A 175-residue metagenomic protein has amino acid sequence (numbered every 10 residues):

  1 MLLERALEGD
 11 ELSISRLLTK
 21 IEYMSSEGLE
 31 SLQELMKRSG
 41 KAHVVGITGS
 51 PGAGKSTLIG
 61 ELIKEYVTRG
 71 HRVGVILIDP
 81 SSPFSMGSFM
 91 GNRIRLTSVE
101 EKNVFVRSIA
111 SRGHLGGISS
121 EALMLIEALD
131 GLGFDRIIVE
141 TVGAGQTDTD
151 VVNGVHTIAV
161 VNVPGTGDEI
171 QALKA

Functional and structural regions predicted by a protein language model:
M1-V45, A53, L62-T147, G154-E169: Nucleotide-state-sensitive switch-loop elements of NTP-binding domains
S50: P-loop (Walker A) phosphate-binding loop of NTP-binding proteins
S56: Walker A/P-loop
I170-K174: Conserved SF2 helicase motif VI
